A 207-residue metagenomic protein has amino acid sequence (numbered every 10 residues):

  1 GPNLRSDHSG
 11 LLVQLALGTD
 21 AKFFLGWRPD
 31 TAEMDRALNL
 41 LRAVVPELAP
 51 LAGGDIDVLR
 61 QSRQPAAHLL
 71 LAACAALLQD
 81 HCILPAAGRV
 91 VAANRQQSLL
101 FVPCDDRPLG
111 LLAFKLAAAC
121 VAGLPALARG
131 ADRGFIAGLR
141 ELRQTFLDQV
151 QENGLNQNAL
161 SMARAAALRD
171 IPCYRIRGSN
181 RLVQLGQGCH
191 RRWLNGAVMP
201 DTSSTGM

Functional and structural regions predicted by a protein language model:
G1-H81: Short Lys/Arg-enriched alpha/beta "domain-start" segment
N3-S9, L84-S98, Y174-R181: Short, ordered beta-strand-loop transition motifs
A32, P50, D57-S62, H68-A72 (+2 more regions): Conserved N-terminal ligand/cofactor-binding loop architecture of enzyme catalytic domains
A73-A87, Q157-R164, R169: Short alpha-helical segments and helix-capping/turn motifs at coil-helix boundaries
F101-M207: Conserved N-proximal alpha/beta basic substrate-recognition cap immediately N-terminal to, or forming the N-lobe
